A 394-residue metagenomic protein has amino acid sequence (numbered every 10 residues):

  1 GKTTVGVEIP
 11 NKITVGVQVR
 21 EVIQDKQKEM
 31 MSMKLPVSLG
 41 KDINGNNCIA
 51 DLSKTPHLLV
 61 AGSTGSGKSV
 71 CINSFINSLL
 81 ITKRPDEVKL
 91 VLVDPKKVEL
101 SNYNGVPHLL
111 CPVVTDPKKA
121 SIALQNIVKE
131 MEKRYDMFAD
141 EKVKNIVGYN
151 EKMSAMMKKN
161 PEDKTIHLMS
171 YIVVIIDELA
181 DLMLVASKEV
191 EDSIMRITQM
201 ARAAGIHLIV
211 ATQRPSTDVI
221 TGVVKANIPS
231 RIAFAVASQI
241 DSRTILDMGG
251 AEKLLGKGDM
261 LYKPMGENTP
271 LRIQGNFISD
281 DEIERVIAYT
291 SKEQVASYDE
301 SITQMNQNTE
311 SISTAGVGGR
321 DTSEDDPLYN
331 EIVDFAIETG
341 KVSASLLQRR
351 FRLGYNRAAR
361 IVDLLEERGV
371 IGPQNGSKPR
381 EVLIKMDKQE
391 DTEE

Functional and structural regions predicted by a protein language model:
K2-P36, K41-I43, N47-I49, K54-T55 (+2 more regions): P-loop NTPase motor-domain active sites and their immediate coupling elements
S53, L80-K118, I122-Q125, V223-V224: P-loop NTPase switch/communication element
L58-L59: Short hydrophobic/aromatic beta-strand immediately N-terminal to the Walker A/P-loop
S63-G65, T212: The conserved Walker
K68: Conserved lysine of the Walker
C71, F75: Hydrophobic positions on the alpha1 helix immediately C-terminal to the Walker A/P-loop
S78-L79, E130: Conserved short hydrophobic interaction patches
